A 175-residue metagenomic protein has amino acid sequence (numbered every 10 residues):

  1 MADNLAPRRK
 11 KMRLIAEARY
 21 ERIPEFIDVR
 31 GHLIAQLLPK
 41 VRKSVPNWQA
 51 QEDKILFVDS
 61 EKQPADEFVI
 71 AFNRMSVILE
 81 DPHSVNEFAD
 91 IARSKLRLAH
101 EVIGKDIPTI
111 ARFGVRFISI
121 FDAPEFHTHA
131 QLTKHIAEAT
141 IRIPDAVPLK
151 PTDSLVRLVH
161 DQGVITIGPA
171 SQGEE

Functional and structural regions predicted by a protein language model:
M1-E80: N-terminal low-complexity, intrinsically disordered segments
M1-K11, I91, I107-A111, H160-E175: Intrinsically disordered, low-complexity regulatory regions enriched in serine/threonine/proline and acidic residues
I23-V29, N86-F88, F126-T128: Short, conserved charged micro-motifs
L33, E87, S94, L132-K134: General N-terminal targeting signals
L33-V45, K95-I103, T140: Hydrophobic, Leu/Ile/Phe/Ala-enriched alpha-helical segments that form helix-helix packing faces
V45-Q51, I107-A111, D145-P151: Short C-terminal domain-edge/linker segments immediately following a structured domain
I78-D122: Aromatic- and glycine-enriched beta-alpha-beta binding-site module
R112-E175: Aromatic/basic-lined ligand-recognition segments that form π-stacking hydrophobic pockets flanked by Lys/Arg to engage
